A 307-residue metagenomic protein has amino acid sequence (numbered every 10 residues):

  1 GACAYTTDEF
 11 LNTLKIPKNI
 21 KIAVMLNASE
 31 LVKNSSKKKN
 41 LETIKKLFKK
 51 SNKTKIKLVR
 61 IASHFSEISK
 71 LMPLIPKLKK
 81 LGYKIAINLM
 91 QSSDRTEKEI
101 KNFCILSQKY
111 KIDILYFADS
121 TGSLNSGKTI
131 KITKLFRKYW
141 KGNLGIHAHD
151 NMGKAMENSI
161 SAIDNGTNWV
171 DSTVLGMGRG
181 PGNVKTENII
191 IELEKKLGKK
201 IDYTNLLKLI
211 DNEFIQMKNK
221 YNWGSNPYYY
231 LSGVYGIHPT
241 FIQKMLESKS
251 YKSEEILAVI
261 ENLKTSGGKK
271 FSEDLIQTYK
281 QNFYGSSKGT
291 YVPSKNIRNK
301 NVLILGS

Functional and structural regions predicted by a protein language model:
G1-S294: Catalytic cores and adjacent flexible loops of soluble metabolic enzymes that perform enolate/carbanion chemistry on
R298-N301: Phosphate-coordination loops involved in phosphoryl transfer and adenosine-cofactor binding
L303-G306: Conserved N-terminal Rossmann-fold NAD(P)-binding element of oxidoreductases
